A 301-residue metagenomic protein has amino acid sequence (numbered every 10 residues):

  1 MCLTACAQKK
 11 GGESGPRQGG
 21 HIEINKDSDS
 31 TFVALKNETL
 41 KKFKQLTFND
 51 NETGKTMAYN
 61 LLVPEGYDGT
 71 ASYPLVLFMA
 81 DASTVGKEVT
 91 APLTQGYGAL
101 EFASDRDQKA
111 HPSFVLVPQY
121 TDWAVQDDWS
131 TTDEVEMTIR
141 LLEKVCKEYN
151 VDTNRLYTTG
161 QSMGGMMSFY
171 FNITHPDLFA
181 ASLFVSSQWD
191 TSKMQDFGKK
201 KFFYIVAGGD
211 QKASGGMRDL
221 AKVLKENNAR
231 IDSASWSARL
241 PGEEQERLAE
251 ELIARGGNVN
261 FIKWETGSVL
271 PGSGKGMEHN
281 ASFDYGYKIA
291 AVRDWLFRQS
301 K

Functional and structural regions predicted by a protein language model:
M1-A5: Hydrophobic h-region of N-terminal signal peptides that target proteins for export in Gram-negative bacteria
C6-L75, T159, M166, L220-K222 (+2 more regions): A domain-start/cap signature at the N-terminus of enzymes
G66-A71, A124-M163: Gly/Ser-rich "nucleophile elbow"/oxyanion-hole loop immediately N-terminal to the catalytic nucleophile in hydrolases
L75, M79-I139: Active-site machinery of serine-nucleophile hydrolases
L93-R106, V185-Q195, Q245-L248: Alpha-helical scaffolding within the catalytic cores of extracellular/periplasmic polymer-degrading hydrolases
C146-E148, N154-G198: Primarily recognizes the serine-hydrolase "nucleophile elbow" in alpha/beta-hydrolase and SGNH/GDSL folds
F203-V206: Short beta-strand/loop motif that positions the catalytic acidic residue of the alpha/beta-hydrolase fold
G208-S214, R230-K301: C-terminal catalytic histidine-bearing segment of alpha/beta-hydrolase fold enzymes
